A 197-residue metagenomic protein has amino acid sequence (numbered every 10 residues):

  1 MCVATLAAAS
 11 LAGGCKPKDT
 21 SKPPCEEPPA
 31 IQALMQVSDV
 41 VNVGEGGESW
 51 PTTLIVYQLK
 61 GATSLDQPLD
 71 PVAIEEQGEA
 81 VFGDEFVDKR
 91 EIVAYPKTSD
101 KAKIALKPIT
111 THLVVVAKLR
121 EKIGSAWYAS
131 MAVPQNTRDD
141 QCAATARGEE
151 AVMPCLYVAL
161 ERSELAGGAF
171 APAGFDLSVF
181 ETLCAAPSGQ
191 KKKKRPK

Functional and structural regions predicted by a protein language model:
M1-V3: Bacterial N-terminal signal peptides that target proteins for export
L11-G14: C-terminal motif of bacterial Sec signal peptides marking the signal peptidase cleavage site
K16-D19: Bacterial signal peptide processing site
E26, A105-T111, N136-R138: A short, structured loop/turn motif at beta-sheet edges
P29, W50-T52, D100, T111 (+1 more regions): Envelope-exposed proteins and targeting segments
A33-E45: Short amphipathic, basic-aromatic surface patches that mediate peripheral association with negatively charged
T53, Q58-G124: Structured domain cores in non-transmembrane regions
Y128-K197: Glycine-rich, aromatic-bearing surface loops/beta-hairpins
